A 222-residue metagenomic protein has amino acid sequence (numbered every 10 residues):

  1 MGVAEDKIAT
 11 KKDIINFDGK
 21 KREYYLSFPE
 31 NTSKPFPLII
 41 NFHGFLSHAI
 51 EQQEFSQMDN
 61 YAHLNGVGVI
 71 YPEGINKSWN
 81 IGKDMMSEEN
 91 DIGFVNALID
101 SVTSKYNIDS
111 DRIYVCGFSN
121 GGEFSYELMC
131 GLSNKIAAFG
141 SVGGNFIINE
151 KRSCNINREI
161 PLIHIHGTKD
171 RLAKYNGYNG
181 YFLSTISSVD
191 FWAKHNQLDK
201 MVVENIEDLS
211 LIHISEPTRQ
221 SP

Functional and structural regions predicted by a protein language model:
D13-F28, S33-Y114, E123-E127, G131: Serine-hydrolase catalytic machinery in alpha/beta-hydrolase-like enzymes
Q53-D59, N145-C154, D208-L211: Alpha-helical scaffolding within the catalytic cores of extracellular/periplasmic polymer-degrading hydrolases
D111-E159: Primarily recognizes the serine-hydrolase "nucleophile elbow" in alpha/beta-hydrolase and SGNH/GDSL folds
N157-L162, R219: Short, proline-enriched alpha-helix->beta-strand connector loops that line the catalytic pocket of alpha/beta-hydrolase
H164-H166: Short beta-strand/loop motif that positions the catalytic acidic residue of the alpha/beta-hydrolase fold
D170-A173: Acidic catalytic loop of the alpha/beta-hydrolase fold
Y181-D208: Acidic, glycine-rich loop-and-strand cores that form catalytic or ligand-binding grooves in diverse globular domains
I212-P222: Single conserved hydrophobic/aromatic residue that forms the stacking wall/gate of nucleotide- or nucleobase-binding
